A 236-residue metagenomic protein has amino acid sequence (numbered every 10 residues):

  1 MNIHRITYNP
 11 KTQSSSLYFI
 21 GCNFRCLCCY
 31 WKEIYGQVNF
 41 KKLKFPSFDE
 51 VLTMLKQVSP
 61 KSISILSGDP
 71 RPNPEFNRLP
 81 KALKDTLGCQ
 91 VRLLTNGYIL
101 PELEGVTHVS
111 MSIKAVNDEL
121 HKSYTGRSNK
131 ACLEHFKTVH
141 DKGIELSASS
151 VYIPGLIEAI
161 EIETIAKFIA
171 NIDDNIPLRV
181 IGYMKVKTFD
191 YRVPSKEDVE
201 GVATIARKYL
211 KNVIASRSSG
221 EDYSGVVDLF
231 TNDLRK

Functional and structural regions predicted by a protein language model:
M1-P46: Canonical Radical SAM [4Fe-4S] cluster-binding loop centered on the CxxxCxxC motif and its immediate flanking residues
M1-S14, V58, P154-K236: Auxiliary Fe-S-binding modules of radical SAM enzymes
L17-Y18, C29, I65, V109 (+2 more regions): Generic structural hydrophobic/aromatic packing signal, biased to beta-strands
F19, I113, R217: Pocket-edge structural micro-motifs
R25, Y30, Q37, N129-C132 (+2 more regions): Residues in flexible loops and secondary-structure boundaries
K41-K44, S64, R71, G126-H135 (+1 more regions): Short flexible/disordered coil segments
F48-V51, V199: Hydrophobic/aromatic residues in well-formed alpha-helices
L52-S62, L66-V193: Conserved AdoMet/S-adenosylmethionine-binding subsite of the radical SAM
